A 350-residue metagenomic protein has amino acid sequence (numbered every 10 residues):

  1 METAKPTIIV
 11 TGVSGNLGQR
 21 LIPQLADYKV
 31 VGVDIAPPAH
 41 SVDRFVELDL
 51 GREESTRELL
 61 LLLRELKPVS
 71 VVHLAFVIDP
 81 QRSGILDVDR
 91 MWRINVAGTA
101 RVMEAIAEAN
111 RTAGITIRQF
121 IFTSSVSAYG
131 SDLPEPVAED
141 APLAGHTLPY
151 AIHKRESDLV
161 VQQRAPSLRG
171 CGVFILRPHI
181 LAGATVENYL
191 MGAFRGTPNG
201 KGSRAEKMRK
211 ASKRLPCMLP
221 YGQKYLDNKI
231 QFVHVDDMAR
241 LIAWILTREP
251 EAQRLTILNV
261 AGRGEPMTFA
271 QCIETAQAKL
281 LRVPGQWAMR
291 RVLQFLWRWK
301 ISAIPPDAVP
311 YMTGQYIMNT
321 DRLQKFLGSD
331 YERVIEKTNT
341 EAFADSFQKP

Functional and structural regions predicted by a protein language model:
P6-D27: N-terminal Rossmann NAD(P)H-binding glycine-rich loop of SDR-like oxidoreductase domains
A39-E54: Rossmann-fold cofactor-recognition segment
L50-A97, R101: NAD(P)H-binding glycine-rich loop region in Rossmannoid oxidoreductase-like domains and their noncatalytic homologs
R93, P134-L176, I180, T197-G202: Catalytic helix-loop patch of NAD(P)-dependent Rossmann-fold dehydrogenases
A100-P149: Conserved Rossmann-fold NAD(P)-dependent oxidoreductase catalytic core, especially the SDR/UDP-sugar
A165, C171-I230: NAD(P)-dependent short-chain dehydrogenase/reductase
F269-G314: Terminal hydrophobic/aromatic helix or amphipathic segment near a protein terminus
T320-P350: Amphipathic terminal alpha-helices
